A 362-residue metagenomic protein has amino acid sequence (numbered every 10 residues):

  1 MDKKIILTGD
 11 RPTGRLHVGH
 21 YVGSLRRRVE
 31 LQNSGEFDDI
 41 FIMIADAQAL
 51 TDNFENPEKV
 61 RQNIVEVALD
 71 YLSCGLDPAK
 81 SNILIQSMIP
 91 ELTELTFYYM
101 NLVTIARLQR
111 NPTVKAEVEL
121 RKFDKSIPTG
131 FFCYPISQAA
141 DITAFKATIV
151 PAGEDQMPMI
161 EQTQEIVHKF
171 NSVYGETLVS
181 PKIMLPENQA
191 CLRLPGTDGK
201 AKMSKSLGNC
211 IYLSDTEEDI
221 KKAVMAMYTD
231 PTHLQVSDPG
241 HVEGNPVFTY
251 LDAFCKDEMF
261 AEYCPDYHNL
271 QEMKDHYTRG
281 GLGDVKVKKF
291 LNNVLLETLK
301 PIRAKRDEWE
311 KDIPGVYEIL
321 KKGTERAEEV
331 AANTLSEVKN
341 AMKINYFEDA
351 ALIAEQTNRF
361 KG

Functional and structural regions predicted by a protein language model:
M1-K3, K361-G362: Short, Lys/Arg-enriched, disordered terminal segments
D2-A140, E258, V294-L299, D307: N-terminal Rossmann-like or analogous alpha/beta NTP/dinucleotide-binding catalytic cores that position adenine
P112-A116, L120-F170, Y174, P195-G196: Internal, conserved structured core segments that host functional sites
P158, Q164-G362: Conserved nucleotide- and phosphate/pyrophosphate-binding catalytic cores in adenylate/nucleotidyl-handling enzymes
